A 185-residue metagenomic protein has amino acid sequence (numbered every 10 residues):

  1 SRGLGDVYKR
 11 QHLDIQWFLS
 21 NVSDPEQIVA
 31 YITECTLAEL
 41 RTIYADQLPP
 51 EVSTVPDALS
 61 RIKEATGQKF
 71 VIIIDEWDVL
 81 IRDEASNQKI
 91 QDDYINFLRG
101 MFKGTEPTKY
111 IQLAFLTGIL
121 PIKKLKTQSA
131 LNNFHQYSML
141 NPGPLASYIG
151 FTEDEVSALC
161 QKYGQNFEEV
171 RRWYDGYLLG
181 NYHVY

Functional and structural regions predicted by a protein language model:
G3-Y8: Short, small-residue-biased leader/transition segments that mark boundaries at the very start of proteins
H12-S20: A short hydrophobic beta-strand->loop->alpha-helix junction that borders the nucleotide-binding pocket of P-loop NTPases
L19-D24, L80-R82, K123-S129: Switch/connector loops and helix/strand junctions flanking conserved nucleotide-binding motifs in nucleotide-processing
Y44-S60: Short glycine-rich substrate-engagement loop in P-loop NTPases that contacts/grips substrate
R61-K63, D92-Q112: Substrate-engagement module of ASCE P-loop NTPases
T66-Q91: Conserved P-loop NTPase "ATPase switch" module shared by AAA+ and STAND
V71-D75, Q112-I119: Structural recognition of the conserved hydrophobic beta-strand(s) that form the central parallel beta-sheet of P-loop
K126-N132, Y137-Y185: Amphipathic alpha-helical segments of the small helical/lid subdomains adjacent to P-loop NTPase cores
